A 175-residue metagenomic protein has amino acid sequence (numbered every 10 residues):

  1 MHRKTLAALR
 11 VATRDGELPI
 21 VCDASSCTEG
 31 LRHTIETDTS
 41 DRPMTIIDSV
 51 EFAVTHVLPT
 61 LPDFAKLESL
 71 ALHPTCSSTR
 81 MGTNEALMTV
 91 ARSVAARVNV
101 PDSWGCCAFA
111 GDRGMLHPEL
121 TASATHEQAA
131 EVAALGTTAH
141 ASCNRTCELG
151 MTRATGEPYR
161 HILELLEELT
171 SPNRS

Functional and structural regions predicted by a protein language model:
M1-S175: Iron-sulfur cluster-binding electron-transfer modules in prokaryotic oxidoreductases
